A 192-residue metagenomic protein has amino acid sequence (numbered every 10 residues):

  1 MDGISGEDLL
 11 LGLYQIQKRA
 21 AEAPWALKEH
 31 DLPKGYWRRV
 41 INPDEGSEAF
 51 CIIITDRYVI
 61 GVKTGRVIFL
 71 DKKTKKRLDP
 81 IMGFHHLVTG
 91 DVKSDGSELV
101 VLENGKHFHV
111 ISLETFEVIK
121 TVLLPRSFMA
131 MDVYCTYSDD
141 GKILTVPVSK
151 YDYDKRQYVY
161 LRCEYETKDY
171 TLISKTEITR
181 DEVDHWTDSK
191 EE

Functional and structural regions predicted by a protein language model:
G6, E48, D95-E98, D139 (+2 more regions): Compositionally biased regions
G6-D44, T64-M82, F108-R126, Q157-R180: Surface-exposed loop/turn elements that mediate protein-protein interactions on large endomembrane-trafficking
L10-Q15, E48-V62, E98-E103, K142-K150 (+1 more regions): Short beta-strand elements that form the blades of beta-propeller/WD-repeat-like and other beta-sheet-rich scaffold
Y36-I54, G83-V92, R126-Y137, T179-E191: Repeated scaffold domains used in trafficking and secretory/extracellular systems, primarily beta-propellers
H85, E103-K106: Short, structured interface segments that constitute the first stable element of a domain
K106-H107, K150-K155: Short glycine/acidic-enriched loop and turn motifs that connect beta-strands
